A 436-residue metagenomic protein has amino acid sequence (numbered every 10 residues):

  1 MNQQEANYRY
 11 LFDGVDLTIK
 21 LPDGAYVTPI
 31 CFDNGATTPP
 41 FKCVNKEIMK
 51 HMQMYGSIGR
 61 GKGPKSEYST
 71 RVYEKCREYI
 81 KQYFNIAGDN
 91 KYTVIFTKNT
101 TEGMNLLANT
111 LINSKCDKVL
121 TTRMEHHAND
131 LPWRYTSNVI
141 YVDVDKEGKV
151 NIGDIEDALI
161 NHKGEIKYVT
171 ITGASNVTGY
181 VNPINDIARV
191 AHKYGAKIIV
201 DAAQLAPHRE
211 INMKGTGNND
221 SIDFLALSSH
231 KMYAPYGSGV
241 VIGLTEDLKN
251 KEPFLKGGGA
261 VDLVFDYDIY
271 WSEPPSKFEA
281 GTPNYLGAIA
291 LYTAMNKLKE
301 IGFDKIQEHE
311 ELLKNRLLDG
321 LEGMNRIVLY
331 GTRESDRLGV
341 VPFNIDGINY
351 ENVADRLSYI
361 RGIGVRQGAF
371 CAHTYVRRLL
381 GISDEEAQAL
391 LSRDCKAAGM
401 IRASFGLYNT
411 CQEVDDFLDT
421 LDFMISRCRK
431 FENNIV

Functional and structural regions predicted by a protein language model:
M1-V436: Pyridoxal 5′-phosphate
